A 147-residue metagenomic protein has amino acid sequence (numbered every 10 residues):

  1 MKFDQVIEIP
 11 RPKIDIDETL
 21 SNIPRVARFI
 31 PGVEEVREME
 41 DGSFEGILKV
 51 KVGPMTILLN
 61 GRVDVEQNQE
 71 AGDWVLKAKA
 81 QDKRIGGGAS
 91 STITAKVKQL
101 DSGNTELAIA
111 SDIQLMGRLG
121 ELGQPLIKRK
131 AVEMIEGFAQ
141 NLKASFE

Functional and structural regions predicted by a protein language model:
M1-K49: Hydrophobic ligand-binding cavity/cleft-lining segments
K2-V6, S43-E45, L58-N60, D73 (+2 more regions): Intrinsic-disorder/low-complexity, polar/charged segments enriched in Ser/Thr/Lys/Arg/Asp/Glu/Gln
Q5, E34, N60-Q67, S91-Q99: Hydrophobic/aromatic beta-strand elements that line small-molecule binding cavities or substrate pockets in beta-rich
P12, D41, E70-A71, L100-G103: Short strand-connecting beta-turns/loops that link adjacent beta-strands
I16-L20, V26, V65, I109 (+1 more regions): Hydrophobic pocket/interface hotspot
E38-Q81: Glycine-rich portal/gate segments that line the openings of hydrophobic small-molecule binding cavities
A80-R129: Beta-strand/loop substructures that line and gate deep hydrophobic ligand-binding cavities in soluble
Q140-E147: Short, highly charged C-terminal tails/helix-capping segments
